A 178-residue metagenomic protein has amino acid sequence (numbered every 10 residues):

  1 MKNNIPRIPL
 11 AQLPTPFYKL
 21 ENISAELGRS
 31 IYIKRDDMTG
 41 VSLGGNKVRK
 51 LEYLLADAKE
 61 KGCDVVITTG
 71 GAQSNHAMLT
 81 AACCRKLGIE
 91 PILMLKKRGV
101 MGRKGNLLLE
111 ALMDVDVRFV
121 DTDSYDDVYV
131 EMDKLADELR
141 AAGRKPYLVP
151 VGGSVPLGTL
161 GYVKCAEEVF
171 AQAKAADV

Functional and structural regions predicted by a protein language model:
M1-V178: PLP-dependent amino-acid enzyme catalytic core
